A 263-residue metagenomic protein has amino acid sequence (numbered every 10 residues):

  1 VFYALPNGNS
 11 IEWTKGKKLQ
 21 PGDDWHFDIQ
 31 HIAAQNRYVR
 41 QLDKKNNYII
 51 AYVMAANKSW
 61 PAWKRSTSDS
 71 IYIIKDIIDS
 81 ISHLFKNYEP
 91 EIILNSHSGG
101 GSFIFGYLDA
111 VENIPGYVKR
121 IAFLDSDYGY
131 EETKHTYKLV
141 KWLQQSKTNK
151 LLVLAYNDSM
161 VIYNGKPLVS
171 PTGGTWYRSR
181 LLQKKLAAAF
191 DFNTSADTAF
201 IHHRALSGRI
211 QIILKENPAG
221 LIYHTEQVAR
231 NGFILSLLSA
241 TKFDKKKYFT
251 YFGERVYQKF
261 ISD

Functional and structural regions predicted by a protein language model:
V1-K45: Short, surface-exposed "cap/lid" segments of acyl-processing enzymes
I11-D28, A62-S68, E132-T133, V161-T175: Short, flexible/disordered intra-domain loops and linkers
H31-A33, Y52-N87, I92-L94: Alpha/beta-hydrolase active-site loop
N47-A51: A fold-wide structural signal in alpha/beta-hydrolase
N95-I104: Gly/Ala-rich beta-loop-alpha elbow adjacent to hydrolase catalytic centers
G106-A110: Active-site signature of alpha/beta-hydrolase-fold catalytic machinery across serine- and Asp/Cys-nucleophile hydrolases
E112-R204: The feature captures the conserved acid-bearing segment of alpha/beta-hydrolase catalytic domains
N164-D263: C-terminal accessory extensions appended to soluble enzyme cores
